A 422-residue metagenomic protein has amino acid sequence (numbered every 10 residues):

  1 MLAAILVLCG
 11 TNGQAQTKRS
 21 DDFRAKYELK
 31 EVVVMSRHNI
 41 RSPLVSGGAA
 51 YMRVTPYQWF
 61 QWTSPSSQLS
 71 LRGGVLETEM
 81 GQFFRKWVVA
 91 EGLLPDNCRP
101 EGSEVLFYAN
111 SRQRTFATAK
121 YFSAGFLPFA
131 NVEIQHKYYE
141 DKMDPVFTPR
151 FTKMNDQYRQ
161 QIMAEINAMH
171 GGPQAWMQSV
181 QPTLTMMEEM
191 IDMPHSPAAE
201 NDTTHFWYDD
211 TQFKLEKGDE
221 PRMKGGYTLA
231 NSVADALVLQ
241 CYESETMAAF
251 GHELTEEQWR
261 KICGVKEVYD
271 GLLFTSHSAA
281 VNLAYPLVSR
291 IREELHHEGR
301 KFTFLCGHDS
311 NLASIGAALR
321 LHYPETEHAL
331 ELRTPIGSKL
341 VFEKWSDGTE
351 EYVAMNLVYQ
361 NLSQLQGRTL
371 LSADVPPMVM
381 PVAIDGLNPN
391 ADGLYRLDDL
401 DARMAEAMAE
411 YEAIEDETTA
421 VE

Functional and structural regions predicted by a protein language model:
M1-T17: Bacterial Sec-dependent N-terminal signal peptides
Q16-E104, N110-T303, G307-E422: Signature for phosphate-centric chemistry
